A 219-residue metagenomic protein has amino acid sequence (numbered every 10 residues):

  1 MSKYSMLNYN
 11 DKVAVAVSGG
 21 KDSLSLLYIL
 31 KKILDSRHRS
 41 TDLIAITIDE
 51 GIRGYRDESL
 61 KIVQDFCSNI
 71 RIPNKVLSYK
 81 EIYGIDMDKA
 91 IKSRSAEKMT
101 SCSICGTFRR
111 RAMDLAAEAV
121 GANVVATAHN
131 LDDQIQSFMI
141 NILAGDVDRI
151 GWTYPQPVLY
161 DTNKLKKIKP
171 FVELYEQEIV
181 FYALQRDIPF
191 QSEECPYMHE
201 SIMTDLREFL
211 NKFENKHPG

Functional and structural regions predicted by a protein language model:
M1-W152, V172-Q185: ATP-dependent adenylation/nucleotidyltransferase module used to activate substrates
R39, P218-G219: Proline-centered flexible-loop/turn and helix-kink motifs
T127, K167, S192: Short catalytic-loop micro-motif centered on adjacent basic/acidic residues
N130-D132, L174-P218: Mid-to-C-terminal catalytic subdomains of enzymes that bind/position adenosyl phosphate moieties or nucleic-acid
Y154-D161, K167: Anionic-ligand binding region
N163-K164, R207: Flexible glycine/proline-enriched surface loops and loop-helix/loop-strand junctions
